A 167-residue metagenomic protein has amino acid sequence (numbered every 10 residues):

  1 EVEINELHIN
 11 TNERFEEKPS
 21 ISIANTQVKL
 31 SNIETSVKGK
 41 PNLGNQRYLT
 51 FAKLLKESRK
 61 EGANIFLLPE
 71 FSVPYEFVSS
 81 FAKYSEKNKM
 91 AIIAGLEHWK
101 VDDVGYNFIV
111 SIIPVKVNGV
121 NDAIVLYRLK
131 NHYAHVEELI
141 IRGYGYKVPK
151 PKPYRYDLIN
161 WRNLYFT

Functional and structural regions predicted by a protein language model:
E1-I65, S72: N-terminal, active-site-proximal structural segment of metallo-dependent hydrolase catalytic domains
E1-T11, V104-T167: Active-site catalytic loop in hydrolytic enzyme cores
P19, P41, P74, P114 (+1 more regions): Proline-rich intrinsically disordered, low-complexity coils
V28, W99, H132: Residue-level detector of flexible, active-site-proximal loop/helix-junction positions within diverse enzyme catalytic
V37, S79-K83, I140-Y144: Generic preference for flexible, low-structure residues
K40-G44, S85-K87, G145-V148: Short, low-complexity, polar/charged sequence segments that are solvent-exposed and flexible
N45-R128: Cys-nucleophile CN-hydrolase/nitrilase-fold catalytic domain and related Cys-dependent amidase chemistry that acts on
